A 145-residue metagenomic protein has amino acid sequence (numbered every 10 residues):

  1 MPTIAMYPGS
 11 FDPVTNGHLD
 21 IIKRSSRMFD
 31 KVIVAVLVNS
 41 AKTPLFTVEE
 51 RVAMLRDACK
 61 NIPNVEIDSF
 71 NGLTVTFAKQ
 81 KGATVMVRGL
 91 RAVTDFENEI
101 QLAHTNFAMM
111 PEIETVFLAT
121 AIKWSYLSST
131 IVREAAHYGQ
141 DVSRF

Functional and structural regions predicted by a protein language model:
M1-F145: Nucleotidyltransferase catalytic core that binds NTPs
